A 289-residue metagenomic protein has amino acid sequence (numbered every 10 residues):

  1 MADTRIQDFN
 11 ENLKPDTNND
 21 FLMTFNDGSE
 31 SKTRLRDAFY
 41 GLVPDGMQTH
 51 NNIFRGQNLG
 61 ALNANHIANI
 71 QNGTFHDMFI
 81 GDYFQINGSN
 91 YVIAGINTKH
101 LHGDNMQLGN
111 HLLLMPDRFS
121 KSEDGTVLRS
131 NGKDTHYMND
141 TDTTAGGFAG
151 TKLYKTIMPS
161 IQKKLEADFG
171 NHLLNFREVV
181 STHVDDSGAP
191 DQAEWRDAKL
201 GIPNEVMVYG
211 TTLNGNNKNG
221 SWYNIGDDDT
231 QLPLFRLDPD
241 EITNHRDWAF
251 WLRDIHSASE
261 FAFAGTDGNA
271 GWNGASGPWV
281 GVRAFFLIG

Functional and structural regions predicted by a protein language model:
M1-T17, E30: Short, intrinsically disordered N-terminal pre-domain segments
T17-F25, Y91: Extracellular disulfide-bonded cysteine-rich modules/repeats
D20, K32, Y83-Q85: Ser/Thr- (and often Asn-) enriched beta-sheet segments in non-cytosolic proteins
D20, L35, N105-Q107: General "foldedness" signal
M23-L42: Short, surface-exposed terminal/edge motifs of secreted or surface/virion proteins that either
V43-G289: Collagenous Gly-X-Y triple-helix signature in extracellular proteins
